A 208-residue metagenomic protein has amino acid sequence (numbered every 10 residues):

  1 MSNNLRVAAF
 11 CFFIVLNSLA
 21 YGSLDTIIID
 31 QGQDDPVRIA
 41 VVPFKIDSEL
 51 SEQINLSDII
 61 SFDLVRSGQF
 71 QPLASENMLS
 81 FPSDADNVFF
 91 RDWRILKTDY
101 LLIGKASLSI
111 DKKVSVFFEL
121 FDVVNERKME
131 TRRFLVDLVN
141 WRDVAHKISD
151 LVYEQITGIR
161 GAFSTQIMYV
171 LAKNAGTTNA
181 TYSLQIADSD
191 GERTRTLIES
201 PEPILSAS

Functional and structural regions predicted by a protein language model:
A8-S18: Bacterial N-terminal signal peptides
D25, A85-L151: Amphipathic beta-strand/beta-sheet edge segments enriched in Tyr/Trp
I28-R91, L102-K105: Short beta-strand->alpha-helix linker/helix-N-cap micro-motif that forms a surface specificity/interaction loop
I103, I167-A172: Residue position within the beta-strands of beta-propeller blades
D111-S115, G176-Q185: Structural motif
V124, D188-E192: Short loop/turn segments that connect beta-strands within beta-propeller blades
Q155, P201-S208: Conserved beta-propeller blade repeats
R193-I198: A short beta-strand motif characteristic of beta-propeller blades
